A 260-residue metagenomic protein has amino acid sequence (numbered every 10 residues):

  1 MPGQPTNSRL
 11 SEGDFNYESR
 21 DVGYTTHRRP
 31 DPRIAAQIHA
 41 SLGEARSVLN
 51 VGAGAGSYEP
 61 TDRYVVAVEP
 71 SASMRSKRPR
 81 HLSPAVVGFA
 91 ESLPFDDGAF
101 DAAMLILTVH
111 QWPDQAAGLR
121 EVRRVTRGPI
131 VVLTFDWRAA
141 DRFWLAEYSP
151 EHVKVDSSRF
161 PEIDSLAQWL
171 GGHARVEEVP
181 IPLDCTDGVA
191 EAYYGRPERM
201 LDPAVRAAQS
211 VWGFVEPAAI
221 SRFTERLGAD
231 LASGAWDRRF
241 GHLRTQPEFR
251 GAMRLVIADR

Functional and structural regions predicted by a protein language model:
M1-R46, S57, A72-K77: Conserved class I S-adenosyl-L-methionine
A45, F100-D101, R127: Local beta-strand N-terminus motif with an aromatic residue
S47-L93: Class I SAM-dependent methyltransferase SAM/SAH-binding core
M104: A conserved beta-strand element that flanks and buttresses the S-adenosyl-L-methionine
L107-Q111: Short catalytic micro-motifs in class I SAM-dependent methyltransferases
A116-I130: A short glycine-rich, Lys/Arg-flanked "PGG" loop and its adjoining helix->strand segment in the class I
P129-D164, D184-E191: Conserved class I S-adenosyl-L-methionine
V176-R260: Conserved Class I S-adenosyl-L-methionine
